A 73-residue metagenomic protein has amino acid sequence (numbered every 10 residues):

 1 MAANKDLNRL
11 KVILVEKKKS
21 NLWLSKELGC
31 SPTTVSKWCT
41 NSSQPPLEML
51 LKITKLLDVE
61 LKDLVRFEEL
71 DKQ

Functional and structural regions predicted by a protein language model:
M1-S20: A short, Lys/Arg-rich alpha-helix, primarily the initiator
L14, S25, T54: The alpha-helix within a helix-turn-helix
W23, T34, D63: Residues in the helix-turn-helix
C30-Q44: Recognition helix of helix-turn-helix/homeodomain-like DNA-binding domains that insert into the DNA major groove
C39, L57, E68: DNA major-groove recognition helix of helix-turn-helix
E48-D63: DNA major-groove recognition helix of helix-turn-helix/homeodomain DNA-binding modules
L64-Q73: Short amphipathic recognition helices of helix-turn-helix/homeodomain-type DNA-binding modules
